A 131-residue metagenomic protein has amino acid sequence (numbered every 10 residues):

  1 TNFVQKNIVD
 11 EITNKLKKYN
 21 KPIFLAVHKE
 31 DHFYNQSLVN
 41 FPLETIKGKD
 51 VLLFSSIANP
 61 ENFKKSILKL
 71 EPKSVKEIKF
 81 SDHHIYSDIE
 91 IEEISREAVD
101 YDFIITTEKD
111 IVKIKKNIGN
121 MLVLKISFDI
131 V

Functional and structural regions predicted by a protein language model:
T1-I105: C-terminal accessory "lid"/substrate-recognition subdomains
S95-E97, D102-F103, K109-V131: Generic C-terminus detector
